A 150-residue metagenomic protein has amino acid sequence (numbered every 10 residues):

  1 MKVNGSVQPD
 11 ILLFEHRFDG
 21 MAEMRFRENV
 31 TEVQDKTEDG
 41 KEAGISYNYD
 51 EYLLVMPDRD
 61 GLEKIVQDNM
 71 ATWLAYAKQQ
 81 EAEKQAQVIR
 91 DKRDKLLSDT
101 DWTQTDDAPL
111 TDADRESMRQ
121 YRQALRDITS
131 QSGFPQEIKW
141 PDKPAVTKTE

Functional and structural regions predicted by a protein language model:
M1-E23, N29-E150: A preference for well-ordered globular domain cores that mediate specific macromolecular interactions or catalysis
